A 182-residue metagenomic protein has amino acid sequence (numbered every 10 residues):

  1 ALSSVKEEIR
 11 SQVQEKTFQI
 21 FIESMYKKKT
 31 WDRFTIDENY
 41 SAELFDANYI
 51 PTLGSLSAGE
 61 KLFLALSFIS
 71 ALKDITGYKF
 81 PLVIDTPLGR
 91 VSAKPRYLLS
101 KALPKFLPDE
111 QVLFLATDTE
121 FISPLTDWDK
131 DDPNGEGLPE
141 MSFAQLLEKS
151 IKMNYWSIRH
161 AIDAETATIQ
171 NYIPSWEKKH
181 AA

Functional and structural regions predicted by a protein language model:
A1-Y26: Charged, surface-exposed helical/loop "interaction arms" that form contiguous linear patches used for dimerization
S4, M25-A47, V83-I84: Long, charged, glycine-rich C-terminal linkers/tails
K6-S11, A42-F68, P87-A93: Conserved ABC ATPase signature
I20, A58-I84, F106: GG-anchored amphipathic helix commonly corresponding to the ABC/SMC/Rad50 NBD signature/C-loop
M25, S67, A116-T119: A short beta-strand-to-loop transition that corresponds to the Sensor-1 phosphate-sensing loop of AAA+ P-loop ATPases
Y26-K29, G77, L107-P108: Short conserved AdoMet
Y78-K79, R90-K101: Conserved D-loop/post-Walker B switch-helix segment of ABC ATPase nucleotide-binding domains
Y97-A182: C-terminal lobe/lid and adjacent interdomain/linker elements of RecA-like ASCE P-loop ATPase modules
